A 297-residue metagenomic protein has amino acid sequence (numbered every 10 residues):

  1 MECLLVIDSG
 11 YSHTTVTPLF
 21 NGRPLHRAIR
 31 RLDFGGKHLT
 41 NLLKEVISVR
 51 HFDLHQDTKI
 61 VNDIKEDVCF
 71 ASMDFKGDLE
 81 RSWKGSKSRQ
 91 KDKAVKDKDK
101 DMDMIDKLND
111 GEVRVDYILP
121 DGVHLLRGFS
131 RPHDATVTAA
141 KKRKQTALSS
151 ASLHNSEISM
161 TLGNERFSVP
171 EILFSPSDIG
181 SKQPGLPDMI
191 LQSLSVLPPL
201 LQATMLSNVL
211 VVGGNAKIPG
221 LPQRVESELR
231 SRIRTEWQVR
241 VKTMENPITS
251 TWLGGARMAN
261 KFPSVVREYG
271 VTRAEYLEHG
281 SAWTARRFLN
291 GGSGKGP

Functional and structural regions predicted by a protein language model:
M1-P297: C-terminal region/appendage detector
